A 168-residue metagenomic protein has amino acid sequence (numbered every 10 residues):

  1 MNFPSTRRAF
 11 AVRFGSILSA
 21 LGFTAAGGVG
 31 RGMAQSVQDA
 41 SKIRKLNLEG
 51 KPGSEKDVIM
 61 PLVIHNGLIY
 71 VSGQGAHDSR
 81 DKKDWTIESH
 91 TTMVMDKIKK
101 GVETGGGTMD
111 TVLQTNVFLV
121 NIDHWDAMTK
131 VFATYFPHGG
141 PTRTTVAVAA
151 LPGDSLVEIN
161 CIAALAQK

Functional and structural regions predicted by a protein language model:
N2-T92, G105, V120-K168: N-terminal presequence-like segments and the immediate start of the first folded domain
M95: Short-chain dehydrogenase/reductase
I98: Residue-level signal for inorganic ion chemistry
G101-V112: Phosphate/pyrophosphate-binding loops at sites that engage ATP/ADP/AMP, CoA/4′-phosphopantetheine, polyphosphate
V112-N121: Acidic helix-start/capping segments at beta-turn-to-alpha-helix junctions
